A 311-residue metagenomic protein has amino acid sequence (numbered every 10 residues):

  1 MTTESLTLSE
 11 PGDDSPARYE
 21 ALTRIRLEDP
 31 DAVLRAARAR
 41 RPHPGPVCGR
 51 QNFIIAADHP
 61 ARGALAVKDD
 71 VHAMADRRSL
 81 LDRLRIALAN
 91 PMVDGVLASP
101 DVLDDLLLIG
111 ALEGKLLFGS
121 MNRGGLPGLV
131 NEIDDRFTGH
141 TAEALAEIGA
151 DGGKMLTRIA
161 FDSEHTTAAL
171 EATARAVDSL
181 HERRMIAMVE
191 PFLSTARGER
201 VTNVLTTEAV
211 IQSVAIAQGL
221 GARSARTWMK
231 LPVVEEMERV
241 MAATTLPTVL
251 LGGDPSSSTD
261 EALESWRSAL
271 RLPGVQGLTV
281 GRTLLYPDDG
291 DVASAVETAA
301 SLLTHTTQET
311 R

Functional and structural regions predicted by a protein language model:
M1-R136, Q276, T307-R311: Alpha/beta catalytic barrel-like cores
T3-E4, L8-A17, L22, R41-G45 (+4 more regions): N-proximal accessory regions
D58-H59, D254-P255, L284: Glycine-rich beta-alpha junction loops
G63-L65, S257-D260, Y286-D289: Short active-site-adjacent structural elements
D69-P91, G95, L103, L108-G110 (+3 more regions): Alpha/beta enzyme core
T157, G252-G253, R282: Short glycine-centered, acidic/aromatic-flanked micro-motifs in structured strand/loop junctions that mark active-site
L278-L285: Short acidic/histidine-rich active-site segments
L285-R311: C-terminal helical cap(s) of enzyme catalytic domains, especially alpha/beta-barrels
